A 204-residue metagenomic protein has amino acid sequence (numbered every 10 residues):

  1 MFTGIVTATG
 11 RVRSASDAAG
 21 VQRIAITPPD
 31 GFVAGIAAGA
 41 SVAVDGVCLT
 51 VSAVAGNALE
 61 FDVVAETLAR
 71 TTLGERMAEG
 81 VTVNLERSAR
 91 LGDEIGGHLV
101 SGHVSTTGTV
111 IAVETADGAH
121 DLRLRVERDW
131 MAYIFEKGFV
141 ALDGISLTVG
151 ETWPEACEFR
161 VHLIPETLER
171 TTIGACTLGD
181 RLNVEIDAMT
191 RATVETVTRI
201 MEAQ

Functional and structural regions predicted by a protein language model:
M1-Q204: Conserved loop->alpha-helix
